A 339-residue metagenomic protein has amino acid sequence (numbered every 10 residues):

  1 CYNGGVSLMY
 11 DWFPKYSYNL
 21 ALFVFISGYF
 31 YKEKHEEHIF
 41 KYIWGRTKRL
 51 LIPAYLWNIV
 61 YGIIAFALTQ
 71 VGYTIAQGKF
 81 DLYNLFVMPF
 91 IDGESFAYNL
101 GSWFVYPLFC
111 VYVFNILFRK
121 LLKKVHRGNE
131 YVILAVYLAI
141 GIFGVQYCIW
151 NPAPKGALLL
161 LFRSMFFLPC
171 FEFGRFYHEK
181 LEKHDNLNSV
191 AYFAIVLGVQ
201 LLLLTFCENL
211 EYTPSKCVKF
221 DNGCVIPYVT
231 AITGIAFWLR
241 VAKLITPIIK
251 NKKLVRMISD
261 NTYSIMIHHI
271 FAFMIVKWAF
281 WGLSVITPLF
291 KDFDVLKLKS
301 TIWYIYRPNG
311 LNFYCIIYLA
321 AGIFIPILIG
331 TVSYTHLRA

Functional and structural regions predicted by a protein language model:
G4-V6, Q146-A153, F206-K216: Juxtamembrane "helix-exit" motif on the non-cytosolic side of transmembrane helices
K15, F23-V24, F30-K32, A65-Q70 (+3 more regions): Hydrophobic alpha-helical segments with transmembrane-like composition
S17-A21, K34-A97, F109-V111, M257-F271: Transmembrane alpha-helical segments and their boundary/interface "anchor" motifs in multi-pass integral membrane
E36-W44, K120-N129, H178-V190, I245-R256: Membrane-interface helix-boundary motifs at transmembrane edges
G72-A76, M274-L296: Juxtamembrane non-transmembrane "cap" segments at the membrane-aqueous interface of multi-pass membrane proteins
D185-S264, I270-M274: Alpha-helical transmembrane segments and terminal signal-anchor/GPI-anchor hydrophobic tails, characterized by long
D221-V229, L289-I325: Membrane-interface transmembrane-helix boundary segments in multi-pass integral membrane proteins
T335-A339: Conserved small/polar residues in nucleotide/adenosyl-binding loops
